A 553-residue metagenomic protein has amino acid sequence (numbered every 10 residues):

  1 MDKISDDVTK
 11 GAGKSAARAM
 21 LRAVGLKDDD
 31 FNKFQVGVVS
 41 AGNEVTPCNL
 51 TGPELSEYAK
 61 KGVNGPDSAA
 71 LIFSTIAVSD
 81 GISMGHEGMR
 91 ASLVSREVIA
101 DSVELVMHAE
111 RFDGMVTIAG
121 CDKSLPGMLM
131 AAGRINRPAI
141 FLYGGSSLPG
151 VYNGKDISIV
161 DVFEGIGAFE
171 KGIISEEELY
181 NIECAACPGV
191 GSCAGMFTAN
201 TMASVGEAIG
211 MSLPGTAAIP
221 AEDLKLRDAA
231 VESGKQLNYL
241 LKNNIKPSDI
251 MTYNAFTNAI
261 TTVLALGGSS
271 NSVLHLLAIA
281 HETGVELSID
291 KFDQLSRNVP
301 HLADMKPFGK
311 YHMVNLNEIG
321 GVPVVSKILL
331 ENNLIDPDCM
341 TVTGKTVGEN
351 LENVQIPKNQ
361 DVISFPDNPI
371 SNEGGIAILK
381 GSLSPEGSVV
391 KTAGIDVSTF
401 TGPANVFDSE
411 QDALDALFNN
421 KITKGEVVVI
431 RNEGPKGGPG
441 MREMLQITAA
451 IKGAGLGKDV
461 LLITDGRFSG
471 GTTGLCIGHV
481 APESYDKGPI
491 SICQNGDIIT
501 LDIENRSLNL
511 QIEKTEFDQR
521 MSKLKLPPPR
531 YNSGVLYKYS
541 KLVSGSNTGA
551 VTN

Functional and structural regions predicted by a protein language model:
M1-L50, L55-I76, G81-I82, E87-S92 (+5 more regions): Catalytic or ion-coupling anion/metal-binding cores of large enzyme and transporter domains
S92-D101: Glycine-rich, highly charged phosphate/nucleotide-binding loops
M107-M128, I140-Y143: A short, small-residue-rich loop immediately preceding and capping a beta-strand
